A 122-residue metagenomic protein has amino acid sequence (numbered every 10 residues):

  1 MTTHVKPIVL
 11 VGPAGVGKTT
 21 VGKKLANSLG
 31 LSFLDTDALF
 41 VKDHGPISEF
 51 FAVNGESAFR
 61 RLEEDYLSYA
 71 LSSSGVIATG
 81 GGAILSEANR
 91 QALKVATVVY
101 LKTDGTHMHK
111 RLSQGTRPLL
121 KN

Functional and structural regions predicted by a protein language model:
M1-V5, Y69-A70: Phosphate-binding P-loop
L10: Hydrophobic anchor at the beta1->P-loop junction of P-loop NTPases
P13: P-loop (Walker A) phosphate-binding loop of NTP-binding proteins
T19: Walker A/P-loop
L31: Short glycine/serine/threonine/alanine-rich loop segments
L34, A38-A92, P118: ATP-dependent small-molecule kinase phosphotransfer cores that center on conserved nucleotide phosphate-binding segments
V95-N122: A glycine- and Lys/Arg-enriched "phosphate-lid" helix/loop adjacent to the NTP-binding pocket of small-molecule kinases
